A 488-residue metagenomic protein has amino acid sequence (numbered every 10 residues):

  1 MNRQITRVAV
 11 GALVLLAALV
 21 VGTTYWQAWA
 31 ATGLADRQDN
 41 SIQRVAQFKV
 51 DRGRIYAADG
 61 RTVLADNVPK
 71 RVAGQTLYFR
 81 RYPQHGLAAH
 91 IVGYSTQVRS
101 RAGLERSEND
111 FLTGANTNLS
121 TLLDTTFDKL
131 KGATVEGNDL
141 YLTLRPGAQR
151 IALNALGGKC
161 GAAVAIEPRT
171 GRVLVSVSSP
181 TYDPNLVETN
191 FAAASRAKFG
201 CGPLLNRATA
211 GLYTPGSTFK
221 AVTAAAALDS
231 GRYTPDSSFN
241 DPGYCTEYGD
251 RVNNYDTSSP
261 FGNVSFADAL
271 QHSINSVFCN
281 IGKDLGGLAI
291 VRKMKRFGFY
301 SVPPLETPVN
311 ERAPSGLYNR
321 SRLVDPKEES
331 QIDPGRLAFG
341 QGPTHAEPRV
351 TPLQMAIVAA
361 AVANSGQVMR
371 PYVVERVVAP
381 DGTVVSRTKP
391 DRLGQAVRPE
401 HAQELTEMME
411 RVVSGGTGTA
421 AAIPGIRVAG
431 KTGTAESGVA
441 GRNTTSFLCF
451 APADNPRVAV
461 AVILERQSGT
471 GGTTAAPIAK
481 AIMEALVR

Functional and structural regions predicted by a protein language model:
M1-A192, G200-P203, L212-S217, R232-P235 (+4 more regions): Periplasmic/cell-envelope proteins involved in peptidoglycan metabolism and beta-lactam response
R169, V173-S217, V222-L464: Beta-lactam-recognizing serine transpeptidase/beta-lactamase-like catalytic domain environment
